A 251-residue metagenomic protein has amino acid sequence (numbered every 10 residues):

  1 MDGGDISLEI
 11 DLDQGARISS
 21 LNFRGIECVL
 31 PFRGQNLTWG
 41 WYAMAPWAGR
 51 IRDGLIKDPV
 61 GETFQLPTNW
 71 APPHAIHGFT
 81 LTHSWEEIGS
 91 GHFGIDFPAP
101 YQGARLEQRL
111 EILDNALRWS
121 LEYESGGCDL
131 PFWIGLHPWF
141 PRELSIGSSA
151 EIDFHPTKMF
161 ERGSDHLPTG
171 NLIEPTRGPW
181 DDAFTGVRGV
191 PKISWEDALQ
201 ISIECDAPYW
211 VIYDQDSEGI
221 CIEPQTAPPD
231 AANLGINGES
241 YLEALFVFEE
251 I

Functional and structural regions predicted by a protein language model:
M1-D2, H92-P98, P179-I251: Beta-strand-rich recognition/accessory modules
D2, P67-L113: Extended, loop-rich substrate-binding clefts of extracytoplasmic carbohydrate-active enzymes
I6-N69, I220: Acidic-aromatic substrate-binding/catalytic surfaces of carbohydrate-active enzymes
I10, V60, W119-Y123, I222 (+1 more regions): Buried hydrophobic-core signal for structured, non-transmembrane domains
L12, I95-E143: Acidic, contiguous internal or C-terminal segments within carbohydrate-active enzymes that form a structured patch used
G54, H137-W139, G219-Q225: Active-site scaffold segments
N69-A71, S125, L245-I251: Short, charged beta-turn/beta-strand-edge "cap" motif at the junction between a beta-strand and an adjacent loop
G127-P131, P138-D206: Active-site/ligand-binding surface loops and adjacent short beta/alpha elements that line catalytic pockets across
